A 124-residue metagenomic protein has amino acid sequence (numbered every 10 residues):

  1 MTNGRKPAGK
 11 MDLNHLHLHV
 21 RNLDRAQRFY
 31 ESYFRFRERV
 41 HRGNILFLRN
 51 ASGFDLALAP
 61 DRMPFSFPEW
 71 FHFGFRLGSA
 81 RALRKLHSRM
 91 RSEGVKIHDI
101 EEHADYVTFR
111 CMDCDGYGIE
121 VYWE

Functional and structural regions predicted by a protein language model:
M1-G9, H87-E124: Vicinal oxygen chelate
K10, H17-L56: Core segments of cupin and vicinal oxygen chelate
D12-R21, R49, F65-R91, V107-M112: Vicinal oxygen chelate
N14, F34, N44, F71 (+2 more regions): Residue-level marker for the onset of beta-strands and adjacent loop->beta junctions in well-ordered domains
L48, L56-L58, F73, V95-I97: Hydrophobic beta-strand residues in large extracellular and virion-surface proteins
G53-A57, F65-F67, D115-I119: Short, charged/polar, Gly/Pro-enriched secondary-structure boundary elements
P60-M63, W123-E124: Acetyl-CoA-dependent GNAT
M63-P64, E102: Short polar/acidic secondary-structure junctions
